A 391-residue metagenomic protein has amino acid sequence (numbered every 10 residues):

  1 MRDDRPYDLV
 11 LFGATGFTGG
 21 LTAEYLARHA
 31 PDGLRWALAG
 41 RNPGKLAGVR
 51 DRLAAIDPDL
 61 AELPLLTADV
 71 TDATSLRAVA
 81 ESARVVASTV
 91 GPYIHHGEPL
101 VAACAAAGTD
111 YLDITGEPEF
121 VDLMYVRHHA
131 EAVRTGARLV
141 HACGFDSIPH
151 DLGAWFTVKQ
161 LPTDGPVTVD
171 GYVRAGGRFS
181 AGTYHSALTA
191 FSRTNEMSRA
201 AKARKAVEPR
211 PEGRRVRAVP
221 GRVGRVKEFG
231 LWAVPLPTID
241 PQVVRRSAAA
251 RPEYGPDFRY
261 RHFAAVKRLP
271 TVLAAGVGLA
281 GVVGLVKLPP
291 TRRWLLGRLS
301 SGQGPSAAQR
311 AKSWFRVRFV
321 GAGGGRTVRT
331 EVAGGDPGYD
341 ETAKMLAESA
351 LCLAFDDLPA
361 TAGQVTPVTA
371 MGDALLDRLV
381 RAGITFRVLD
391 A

Functional and structural regions predicted by a protein language model:
R2, K159-A391: C-terminal catalytic/substrate-binding lobe primarily of soluble NAD(P)-dependent oxidoreductases
Y7-A27: N-terminal Rossmann NAD(P)H-binding glycine-rich loop of SDR-like oxidoreductase domains
Y25-G33, R251-P252: A short, Lys/Arg-enriched amphipathic alpha-helix followed by its capping loop at the start of a domain
A30-P31, L53-A61, A132-T135, P162-D164: Short helix-capping segments at alpha-helix termini
P31-K45: Conserved glycine-rich Rossmann-like NAD(P)H-binding loop of the short-chain dehydrogenase/reductase
N42-S75: Conserved N-terminal Rossmann-fold NAD(P) cofactor-binding segment
L66-V85, T89-H95: Conserved Rossmann-fold cofactor-binding substructure of NAD(P)-dependent oxidoreductases
P92-K205, I239, R246: Glycine-/Pro-rich loop/turn segments that contact NAD(P) or position catalytic residues in Rossmann-like domains
